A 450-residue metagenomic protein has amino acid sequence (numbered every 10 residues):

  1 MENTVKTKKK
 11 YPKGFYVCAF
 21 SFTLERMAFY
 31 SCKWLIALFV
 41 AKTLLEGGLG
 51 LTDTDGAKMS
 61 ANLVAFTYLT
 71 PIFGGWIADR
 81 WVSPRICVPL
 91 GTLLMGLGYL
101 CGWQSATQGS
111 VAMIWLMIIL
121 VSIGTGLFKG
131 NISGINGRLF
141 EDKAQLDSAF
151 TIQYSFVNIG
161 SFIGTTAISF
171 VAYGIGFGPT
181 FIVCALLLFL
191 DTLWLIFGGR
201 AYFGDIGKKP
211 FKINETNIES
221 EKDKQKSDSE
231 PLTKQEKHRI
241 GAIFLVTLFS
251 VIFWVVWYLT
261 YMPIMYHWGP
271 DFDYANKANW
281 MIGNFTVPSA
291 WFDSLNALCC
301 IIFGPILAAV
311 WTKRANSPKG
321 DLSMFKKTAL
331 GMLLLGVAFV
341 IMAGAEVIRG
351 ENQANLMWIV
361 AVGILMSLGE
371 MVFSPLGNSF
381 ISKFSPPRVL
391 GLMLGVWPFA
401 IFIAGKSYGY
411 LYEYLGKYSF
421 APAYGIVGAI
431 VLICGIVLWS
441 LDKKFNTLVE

Functional and structural regions predicted by a protein language model:
M1-V17, D142-D147, I168-F285, L307 (+2 more regions): Intracellular loop-helix junctions on the cytosolic face of multi-pass helical membrane proteins
W34-A57, T260-W291: Short amphipathic helix-loop junctions that connect adjacent transmembrane helices in Major Facilitator Superfamily/SLC
S60-D79, S294-A309: Central cavity-lining transmembrane alpha-helices of secondary-active solute carriers, predominantly the Major
T67, D147-Y173, A185-D191, N296 (+2 more regions): Glycine-rich segments within core transmembrane alpha-helices of 12-TM secondary carriers
P71-L100: Conserved MFS/SLC helix-loop-helix module at the cytosolic interface between two early adjacent transmembrane helices
L93-G109, M332-E351: C-terminal ends and interior cores of transmembrane alpha-helices in multi-pass membrane transporters/permeases
V111-F128, E351-V372: Hydrophobic core of transmembrane alpha-helices in multi-pass small-molecule transporters, especially MFS/SLC-type
L127-E141, M371-S385: Intracellular juxtamembrane helix-capping segments at the cytosolic ends of symmetry-related transmembrane helices
